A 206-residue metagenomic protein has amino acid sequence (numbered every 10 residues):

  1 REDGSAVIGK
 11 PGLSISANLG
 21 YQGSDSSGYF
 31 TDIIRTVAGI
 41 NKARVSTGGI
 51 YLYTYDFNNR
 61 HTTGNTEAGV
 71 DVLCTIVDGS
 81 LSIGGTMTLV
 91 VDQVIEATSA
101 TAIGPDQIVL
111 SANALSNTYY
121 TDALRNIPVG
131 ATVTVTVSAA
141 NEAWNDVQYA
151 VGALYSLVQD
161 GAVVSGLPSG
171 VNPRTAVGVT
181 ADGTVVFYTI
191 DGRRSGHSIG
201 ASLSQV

Functional and structural regions predicted by a protein language model:
R1-V206: Gly/Ser/Thr/Pro-rich low-complexity, intrinsically disordered segments
